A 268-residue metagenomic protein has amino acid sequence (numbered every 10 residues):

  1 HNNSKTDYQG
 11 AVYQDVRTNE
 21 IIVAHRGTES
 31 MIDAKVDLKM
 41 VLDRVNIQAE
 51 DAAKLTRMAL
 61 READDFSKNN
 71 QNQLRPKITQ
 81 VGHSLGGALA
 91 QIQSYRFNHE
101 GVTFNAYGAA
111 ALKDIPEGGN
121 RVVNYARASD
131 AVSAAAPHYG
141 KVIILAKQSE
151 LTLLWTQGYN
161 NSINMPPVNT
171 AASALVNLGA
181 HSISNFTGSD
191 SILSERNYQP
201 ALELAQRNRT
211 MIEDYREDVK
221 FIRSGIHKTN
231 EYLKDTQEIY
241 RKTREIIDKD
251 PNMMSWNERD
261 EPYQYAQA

Functional and structural regions predicted by a protein language model:
H1-Q80, R96-E100, Y107-E117: A conserved cap/lid and substrate-binding interface adjacent to the catalytic center of lipid-processing enzymes
R17-E20, Y95-A268: Serine hydrolase/lipase
I32-K35, A88, A205, I212: Alpha-helical context
V81-G86, A90: Gly/Ala-rich beta-loop-alpha elbow adjacent to hydrolase catalytic centers
